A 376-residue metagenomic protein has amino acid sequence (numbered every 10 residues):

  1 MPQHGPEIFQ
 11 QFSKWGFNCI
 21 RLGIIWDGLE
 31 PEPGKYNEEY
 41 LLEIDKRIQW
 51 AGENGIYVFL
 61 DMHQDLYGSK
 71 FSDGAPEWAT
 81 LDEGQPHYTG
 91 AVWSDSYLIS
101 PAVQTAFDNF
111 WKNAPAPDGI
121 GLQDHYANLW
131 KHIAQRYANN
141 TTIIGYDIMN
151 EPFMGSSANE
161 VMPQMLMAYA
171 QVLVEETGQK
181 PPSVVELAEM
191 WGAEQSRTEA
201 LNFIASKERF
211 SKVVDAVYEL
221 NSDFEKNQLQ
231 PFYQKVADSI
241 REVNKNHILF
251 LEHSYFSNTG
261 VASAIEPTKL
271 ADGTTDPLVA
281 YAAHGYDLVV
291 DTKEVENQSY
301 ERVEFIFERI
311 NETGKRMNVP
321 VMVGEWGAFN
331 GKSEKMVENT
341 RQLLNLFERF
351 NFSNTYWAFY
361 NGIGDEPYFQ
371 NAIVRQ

Functional and structural regions predicted by a protein language model:
M1-D238, E242-H247, H253-S257: Active-site mouth of glycoside hydrolases
M1-Q3, L29-E30, N37-E38, F153-M154 (+5 more regions): Acidic-and-aromatic substrate-binding clefts and catalytic sites of carbohydrate-active enzymes
Q3-Q10, Y255-T274, V303-N311, R341: Alpha-helical scaffolding within the catalytic cores of extracellular/periplasmic polymer-degrading hydrolases
F9-G16, Q135-A138, E266-A280, N311-N318 (+1 more regions): Acidic (Asp/Glu)-rich catalytic clusters
I20-L22, V58-L60, I144-Y146, L249-L251 (+3 more regions): Hydrophobic faces of well-ordered beta-strands that scaffold small-molecule active sites in alpha/beta enzyme cores
A79-L81, S94, L98-I99, K269-Y286 (+2 more regions): Aromatic-rich peripheral "rim/lid" segments of glycoside hydrolase catalytic domains that contact and position glycan
N150, M154-N159, L201-S222, A282-S299 (+1 more regions): Active-site clefts of carbohydrate-active enzymes
P231-Q234, E242, H247-L251, N258 (+1 more regions): Substrate-binding and catalytic surfaces of secreted/luminal carbohydrate-active proteins
